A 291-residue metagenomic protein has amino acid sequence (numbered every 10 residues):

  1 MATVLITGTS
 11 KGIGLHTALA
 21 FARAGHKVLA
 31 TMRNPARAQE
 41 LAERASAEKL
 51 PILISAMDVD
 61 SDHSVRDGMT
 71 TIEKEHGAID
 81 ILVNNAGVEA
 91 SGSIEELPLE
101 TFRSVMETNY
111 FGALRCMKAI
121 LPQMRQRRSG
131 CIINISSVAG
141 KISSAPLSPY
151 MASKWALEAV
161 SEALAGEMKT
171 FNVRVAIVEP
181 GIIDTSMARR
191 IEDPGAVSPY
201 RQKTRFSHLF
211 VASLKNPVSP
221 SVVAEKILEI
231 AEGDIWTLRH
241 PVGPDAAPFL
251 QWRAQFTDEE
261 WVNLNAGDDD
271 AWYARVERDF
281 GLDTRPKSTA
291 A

Functional and structural regions predicted by a protein language model:
S10-G12: Conserved glycine-rich cofactor-binding loop
A24-E40: Conserved glycine-rich Rossmann-like NAD(P)H-binding loop of the short-chain dehydrogenase/reductase
A56-D67, L99: The beta1-alpha1 cofactor-binding region of Rossmann-like NAD(H)/NADP(H)-dependent oxidoreductases
S93-I94, T101-R103: Substrate-binding pocket helix/loop in short-chain dehydrogenase/reductase
M117, S153: Active-site helix of classical SDR
S137: Residue(s) in the substrate-gating loop at a strand-loop-helix junction that position the organic substrate next
T170-T237: SDR active-site lid
